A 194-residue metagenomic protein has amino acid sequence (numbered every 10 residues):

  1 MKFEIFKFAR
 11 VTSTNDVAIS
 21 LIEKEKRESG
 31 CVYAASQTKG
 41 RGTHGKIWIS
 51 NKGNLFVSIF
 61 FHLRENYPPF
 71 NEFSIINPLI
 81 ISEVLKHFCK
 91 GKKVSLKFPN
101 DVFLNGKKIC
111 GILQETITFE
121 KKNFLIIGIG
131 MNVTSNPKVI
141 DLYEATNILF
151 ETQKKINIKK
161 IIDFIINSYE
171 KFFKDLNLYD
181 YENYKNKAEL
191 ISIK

Functional and structural regions predicted by a protein language model:
M1-K90, K155: N-terminal lobe of the biotin/lipoate ligase/transferase fold
T14, V57, D101, G130 (+1 more regions): Residue-level signal for inorganic ion chemistry
A35-Q37, V102, M131: Active-site metal-binding loops of divalent metal-dependent hydrolases
E65-K93, L104-K194: Long, positively charged amphipathic alpha-helical accessory segments at protein N-termini or as interdomain linkers
